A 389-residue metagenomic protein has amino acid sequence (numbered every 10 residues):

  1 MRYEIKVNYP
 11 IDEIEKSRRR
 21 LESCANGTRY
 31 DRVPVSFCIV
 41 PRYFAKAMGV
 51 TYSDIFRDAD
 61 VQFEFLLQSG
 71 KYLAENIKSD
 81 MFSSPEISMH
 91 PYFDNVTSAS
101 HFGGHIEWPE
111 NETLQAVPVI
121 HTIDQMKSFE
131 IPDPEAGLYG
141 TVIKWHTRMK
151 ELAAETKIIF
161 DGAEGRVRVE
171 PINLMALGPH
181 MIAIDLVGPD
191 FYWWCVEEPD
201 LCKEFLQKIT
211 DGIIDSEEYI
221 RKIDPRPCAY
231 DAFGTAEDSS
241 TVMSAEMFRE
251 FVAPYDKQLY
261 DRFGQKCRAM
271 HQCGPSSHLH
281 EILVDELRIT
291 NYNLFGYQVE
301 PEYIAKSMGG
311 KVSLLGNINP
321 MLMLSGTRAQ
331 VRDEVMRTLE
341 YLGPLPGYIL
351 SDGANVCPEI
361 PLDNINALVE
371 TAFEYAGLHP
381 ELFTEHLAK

Functional and structural regions predicted by a protein language model:
M1-I55, I131-K389: Active-site loop segments of alpha/beta catalytic cores
G27, A45-G49, K78, Y92-F93 (+2 more regions): Glycine-centered secondary-structure boundary/capping sites
I55, A59-G103: Membrane helical hairpin/interfacial module
L66-S69, Q125, L138-W145: Generic hydrophobic, aliphatic-rich segments that mediate packing or membrane embedding
I87-F129: A contiguous, low-structure linker/loop signature
